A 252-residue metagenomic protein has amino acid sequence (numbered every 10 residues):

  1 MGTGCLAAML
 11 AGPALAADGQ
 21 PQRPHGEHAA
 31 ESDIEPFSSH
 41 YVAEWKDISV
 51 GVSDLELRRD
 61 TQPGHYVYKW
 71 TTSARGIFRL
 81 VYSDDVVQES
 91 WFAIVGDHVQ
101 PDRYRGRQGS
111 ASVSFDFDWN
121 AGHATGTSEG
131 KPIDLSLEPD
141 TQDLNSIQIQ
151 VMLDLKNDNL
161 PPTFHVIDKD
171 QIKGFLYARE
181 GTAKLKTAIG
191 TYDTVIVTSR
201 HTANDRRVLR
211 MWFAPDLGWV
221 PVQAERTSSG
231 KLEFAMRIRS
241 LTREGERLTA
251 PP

Functional and structural regions predicted by a protein language model:
M1-G2: N-terminal export leaders
A11-G12: N-terminal signal peptide c-region/cleavage motif recognized by signal peptidases
A17-W119, K156-P252: Acidic, serine/threonine-rich low-complexity disordered tracts
S110-M152: Hydrophobic, well-structured mid-protein blocks that either form specific transmembrane helices
